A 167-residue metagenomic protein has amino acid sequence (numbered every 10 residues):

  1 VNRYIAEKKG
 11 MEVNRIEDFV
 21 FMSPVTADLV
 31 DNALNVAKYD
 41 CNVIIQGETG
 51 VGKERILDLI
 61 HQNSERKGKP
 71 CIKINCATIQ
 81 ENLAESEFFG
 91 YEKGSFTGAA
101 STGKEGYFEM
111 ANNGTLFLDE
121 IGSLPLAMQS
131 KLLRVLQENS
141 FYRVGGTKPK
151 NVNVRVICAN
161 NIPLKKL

Functional and structural regions predicted by a protein language model:
V1-K9: Interdomain "pre-motor" coupling segment immediately N-terminal to P-loop NTPase/helicase cores
K9-N151, V156-P163, L167: AAA+ ATPase active-site-proximal loops
